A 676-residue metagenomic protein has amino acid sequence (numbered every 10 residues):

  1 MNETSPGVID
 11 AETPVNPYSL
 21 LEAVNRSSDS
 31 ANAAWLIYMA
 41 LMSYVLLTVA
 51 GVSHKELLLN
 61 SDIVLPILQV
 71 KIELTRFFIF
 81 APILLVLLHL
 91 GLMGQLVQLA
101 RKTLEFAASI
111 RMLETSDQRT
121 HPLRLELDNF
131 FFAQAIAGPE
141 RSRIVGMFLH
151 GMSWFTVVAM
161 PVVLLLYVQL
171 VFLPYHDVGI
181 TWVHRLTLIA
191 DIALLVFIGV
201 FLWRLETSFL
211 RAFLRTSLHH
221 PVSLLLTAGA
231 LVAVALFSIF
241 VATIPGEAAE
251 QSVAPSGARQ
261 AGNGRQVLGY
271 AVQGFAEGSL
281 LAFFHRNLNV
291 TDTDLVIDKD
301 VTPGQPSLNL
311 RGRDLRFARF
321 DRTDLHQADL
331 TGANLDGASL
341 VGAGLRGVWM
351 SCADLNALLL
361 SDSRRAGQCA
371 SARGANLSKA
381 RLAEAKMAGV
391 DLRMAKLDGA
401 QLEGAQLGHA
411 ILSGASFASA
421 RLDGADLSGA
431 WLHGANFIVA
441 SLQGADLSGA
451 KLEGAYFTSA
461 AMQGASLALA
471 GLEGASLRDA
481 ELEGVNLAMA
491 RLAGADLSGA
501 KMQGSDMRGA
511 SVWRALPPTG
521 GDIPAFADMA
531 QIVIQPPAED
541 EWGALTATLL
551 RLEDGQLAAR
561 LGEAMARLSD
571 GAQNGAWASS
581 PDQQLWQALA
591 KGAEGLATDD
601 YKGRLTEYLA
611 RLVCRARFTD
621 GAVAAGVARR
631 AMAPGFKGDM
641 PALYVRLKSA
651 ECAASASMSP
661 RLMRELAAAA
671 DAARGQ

Functional and structural regions predicted by a protein language model:
L21-M42, L149-S153: Alpha-helical transmembrane segments and their helix-start/interface "positive-inside/aromatic belt" motifs in integral
L41-V45, F77-E105: Hydrophobic alpha-helical membrane-embedded segments
L47-V64, L166-P174: Membrane-helix interface motif
Q98-G151: Charge-rich cytosolic interhelical loops and cytosolic tails of multi-pass membrane proteins
G151-F209: Membrane-embedded alpha-helical segments of integral membrane proteins
F213-A248: Internal/C-terminal transmembrane anchor helices
V253-G555, A559: Tandem repeat scaffolds
P537-G675: Long, charged low-complexity terminal regions
